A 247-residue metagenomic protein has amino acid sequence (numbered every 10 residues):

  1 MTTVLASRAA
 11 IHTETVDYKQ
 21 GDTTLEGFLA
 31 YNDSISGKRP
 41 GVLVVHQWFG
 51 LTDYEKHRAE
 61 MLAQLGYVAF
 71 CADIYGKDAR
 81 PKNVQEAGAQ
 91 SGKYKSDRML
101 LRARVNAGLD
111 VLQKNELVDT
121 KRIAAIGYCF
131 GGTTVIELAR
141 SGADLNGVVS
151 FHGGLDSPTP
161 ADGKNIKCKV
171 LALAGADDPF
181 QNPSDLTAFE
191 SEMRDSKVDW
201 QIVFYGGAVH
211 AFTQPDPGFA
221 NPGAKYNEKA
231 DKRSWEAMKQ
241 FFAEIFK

Functional and structural regions predicted by a protein language model:
A6-I11: Boundary at the C-terminal end of the N-terminal hydrophobic targeting segment
T15-L117, T213-K225: Serine-hydrolase catalytic machinery in alpha/beta-hydrolase-like enzymes
R58, N182-M193, Q201: Short alpha-helix in the alpha/beta-hydrolase fold that links the catalytic acid
Y67, I74, G153, Y205-G207: Active-site loop/turn elements of alpha/beta-hydrolase fold enzymes, especially the short glycine-/histidine-rich
V105-I166: Primarily recognizes the serine-hydrolase "nucleophile elbow" in alpha/beta-hydrolase and SGNH/GDSL folds
I166, A172-A174: Short beta-strand/loop motif that positions the catalytic acidic residue of the alpha/beta-hydrolase fold
D177-Q181, H210: Acidic catalytic loop of the alpha/beta-hydrolase fold
R194-K247: C-terminal catalytic histidine-bearing segment of alpha/beta-hydrolase fold enzymes
